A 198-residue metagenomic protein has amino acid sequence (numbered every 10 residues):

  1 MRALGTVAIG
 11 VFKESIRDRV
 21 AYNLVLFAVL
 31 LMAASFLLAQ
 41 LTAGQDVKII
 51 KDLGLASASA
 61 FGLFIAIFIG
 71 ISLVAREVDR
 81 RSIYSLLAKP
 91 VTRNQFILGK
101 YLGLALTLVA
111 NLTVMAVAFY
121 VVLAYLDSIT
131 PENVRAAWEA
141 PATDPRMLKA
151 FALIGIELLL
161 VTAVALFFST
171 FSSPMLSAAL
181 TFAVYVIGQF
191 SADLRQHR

Functional and structural regions predicted by a protein language model:
M1-Y22: Aromatic- and glycine-rich beta-strand/loop motifs that create alpha-glucan
E14, A75, L86-A88, A165 (+1 more regions): Helix-capping/transition residues at the boundaries of transmembrane alpha-helices and the short helical linkers
R19, L104-F119, T181-R198: Hydrophobic alpha-helical membrane-insertion segments
V25-V29, L176-G188: Central hydrophobic cores of alpha-helical transmembrane segments in multi-pass integral membrane proteins
V29-L73, I97-P174: Secretory targeting signals
D46, I67-L87, V91-R93: Transmembrane helix boundary and interhelical loop/hinge segments in multi-pass membrane proteins
